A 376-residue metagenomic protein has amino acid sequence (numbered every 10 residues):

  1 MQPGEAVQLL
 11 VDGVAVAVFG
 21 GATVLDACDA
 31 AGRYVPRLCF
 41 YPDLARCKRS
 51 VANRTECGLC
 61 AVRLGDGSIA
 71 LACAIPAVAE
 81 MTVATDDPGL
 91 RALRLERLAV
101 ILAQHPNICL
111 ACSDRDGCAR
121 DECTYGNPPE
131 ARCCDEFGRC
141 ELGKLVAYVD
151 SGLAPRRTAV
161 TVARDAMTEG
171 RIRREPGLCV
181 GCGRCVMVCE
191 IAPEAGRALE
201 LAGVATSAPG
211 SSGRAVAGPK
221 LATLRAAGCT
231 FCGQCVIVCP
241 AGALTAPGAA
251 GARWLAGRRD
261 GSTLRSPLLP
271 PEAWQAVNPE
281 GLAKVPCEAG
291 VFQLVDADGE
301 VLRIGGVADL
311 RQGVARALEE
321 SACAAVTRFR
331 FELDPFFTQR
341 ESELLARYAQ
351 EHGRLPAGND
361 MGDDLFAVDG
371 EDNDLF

Functional and structural regions predicted by a protein language model:
Q2-G228, V236, G305: Ferredoxin-type iron-sulfur electron-transfer modules and their immediate structural context
A226, T230-G251: Phosphate/diphosphate-binding loops
G248-D260: Polybasic, low-complexity binding patches
G257-Q312, E332-L345, V368-F376: GIY-YIG nuclease catalytic motif and its immediate N-terminal context
Q312-S321: A short, polar/charged loop-to-alpha-helix boundary motif
E320-T327, E332, R340-E341, E351-L355 (+1 more regions): Charge-biased low-complexity segments
H352-F376: Extended, charge-rich low-complexity interaction segments
